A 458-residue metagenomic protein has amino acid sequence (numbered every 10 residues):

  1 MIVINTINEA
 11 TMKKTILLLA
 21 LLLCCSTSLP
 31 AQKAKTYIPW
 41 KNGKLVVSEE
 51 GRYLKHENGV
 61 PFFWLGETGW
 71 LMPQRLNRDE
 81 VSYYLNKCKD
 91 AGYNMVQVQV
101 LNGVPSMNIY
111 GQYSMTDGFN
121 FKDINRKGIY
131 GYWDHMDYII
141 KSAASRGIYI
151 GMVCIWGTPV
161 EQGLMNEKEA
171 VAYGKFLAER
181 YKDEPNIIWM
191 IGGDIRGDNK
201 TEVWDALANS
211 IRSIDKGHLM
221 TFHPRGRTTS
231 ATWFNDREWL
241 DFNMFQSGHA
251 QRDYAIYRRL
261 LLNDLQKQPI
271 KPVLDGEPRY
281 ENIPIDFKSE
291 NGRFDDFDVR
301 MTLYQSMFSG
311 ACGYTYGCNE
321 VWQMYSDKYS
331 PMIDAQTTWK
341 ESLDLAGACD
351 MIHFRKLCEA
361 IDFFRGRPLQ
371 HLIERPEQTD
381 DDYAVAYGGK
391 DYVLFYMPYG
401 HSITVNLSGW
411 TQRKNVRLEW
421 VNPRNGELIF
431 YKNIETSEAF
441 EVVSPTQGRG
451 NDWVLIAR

Functional and structural regions predicted by a protein language model:
M1-K33: Bacterial Sec-dependent N-terminal signal peptides
T27, R146, I214, Q268-P269 (+1 more regions): Helix C-cap/helix->beta junction micro-motif
K35-Y254: Active-site mouth of glycoside hydrolases
V60, P272, E281-I283, F297-K432 (+1 more regions): Aromatic- and carboxylate-lined catalytic core of secreted/periplasmic carbohydrate-active enzymes
M190-G192, T221-P224, M244, L274-E277 (+2 more regions): Short beta-strand segments
R196, H218, R227, K271-L274 (+3 more regions): Residue-level detector of flexible, active-site-proximal loop/helix-junction positions within diverse enzyme catalytic
R237-Y325: Catalytic-core region of carbohydrate-active enzymes that cleave or remodel glycosidic bonds
F440-E441: Short strand-edge motifs at loop-to-beta-strand transitions and within beta-strands of extracellular beta-rich domains
